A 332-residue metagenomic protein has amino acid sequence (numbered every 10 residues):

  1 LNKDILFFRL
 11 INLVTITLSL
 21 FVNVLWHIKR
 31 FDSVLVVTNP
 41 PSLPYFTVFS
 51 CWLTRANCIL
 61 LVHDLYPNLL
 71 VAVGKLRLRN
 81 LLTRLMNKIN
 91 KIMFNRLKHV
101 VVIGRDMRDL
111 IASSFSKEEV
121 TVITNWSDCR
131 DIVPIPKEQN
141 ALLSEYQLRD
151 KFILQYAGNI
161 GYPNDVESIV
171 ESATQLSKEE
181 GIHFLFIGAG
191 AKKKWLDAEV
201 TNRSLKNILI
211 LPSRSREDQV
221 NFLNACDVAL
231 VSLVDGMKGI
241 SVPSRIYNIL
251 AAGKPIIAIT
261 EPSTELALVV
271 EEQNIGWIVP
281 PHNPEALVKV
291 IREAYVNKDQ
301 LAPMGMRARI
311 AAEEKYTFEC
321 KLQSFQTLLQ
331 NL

Functional and structural regions predicted by a protein language model:
L25, R30, S42-Y45, F49-L53 (+1 more regions): Membrane-proximal helix-turn-helix segments that form the acceptor-binding/catalytic region of lipid-linked
I103-D106, I123-W126: Carbohydrate-associated surface elements
A112, S127-S144, D165: Acidic anion/phosphate-binding donor-loop and adjacent secondary structure in glycosyltransferase catalytic cores
L148-N164, I169-A173, L185: Conserved donor-binding/catalytic core segment of Leloir-type glycosyltransferases
K151, A286, E293, Q300-K315 (+1 more regions): A short, well-ordered alpha-helix in the C-terminal region of glycosyltransferases
N164, S213-F222, A229-L250, P255-L268: Nucleotide-sugar-dependent
S177-G181, I187-G188, K193-V220: Nucleotide-activated donor-binding/catalytic signature segment of Leloir-type glycosyltransferases, i.e., the conserved
E261-R292: Change "using UDP/GDP/dTDP sugars" to "using nucleotide sugars
